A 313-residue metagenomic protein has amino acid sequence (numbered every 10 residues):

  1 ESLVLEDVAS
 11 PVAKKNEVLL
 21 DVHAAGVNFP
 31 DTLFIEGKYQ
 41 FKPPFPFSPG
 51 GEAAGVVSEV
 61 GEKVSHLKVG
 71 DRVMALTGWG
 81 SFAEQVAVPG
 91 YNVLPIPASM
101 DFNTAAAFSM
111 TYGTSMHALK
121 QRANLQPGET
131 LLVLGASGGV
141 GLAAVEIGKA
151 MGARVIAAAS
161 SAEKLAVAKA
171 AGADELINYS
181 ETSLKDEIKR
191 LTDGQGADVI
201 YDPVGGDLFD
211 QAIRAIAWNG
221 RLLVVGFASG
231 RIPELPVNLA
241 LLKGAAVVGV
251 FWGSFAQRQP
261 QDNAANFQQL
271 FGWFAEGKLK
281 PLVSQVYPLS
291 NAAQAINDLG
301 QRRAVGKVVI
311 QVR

Functional and structural regions predicted by a protein language model:
A9-V27, K38-G80: Glycine-rich beta-strand-centered segment in the early N-terminal region that forms part of a ligand/cofactor-binding
L33, R72-G135: NAD(P)H dinucleotide-binding glycine-rich loop of Rossmann-like/cofactor-binding domains, especially the beta1-alpha1
R72, T130, R154, G220-R221 (+1 more regions): Short glycine-centered segments of the SAM/dcSAM-binding site in methyltransferase folds
A106-T182: Mid-domain Rossmann-like dinucleotide-binding core that forms the NAD(H)/NADP(H) cofactor-binding site
A136, V204, F227: NAD(P)H cofactor-binding loop motif with strongest signal on the N-terminal glycine-rich segment
S183-G194: Short amphipathic alpha-helix with an adjacent loop that forms part of the alpha/beta core around
D207-L279, A304, Q311-R313: Glycine-rich phosphate-binding loop and adjacent beta-alpha segment of Rossmann(oid) nucleotide-cofactor-binding
